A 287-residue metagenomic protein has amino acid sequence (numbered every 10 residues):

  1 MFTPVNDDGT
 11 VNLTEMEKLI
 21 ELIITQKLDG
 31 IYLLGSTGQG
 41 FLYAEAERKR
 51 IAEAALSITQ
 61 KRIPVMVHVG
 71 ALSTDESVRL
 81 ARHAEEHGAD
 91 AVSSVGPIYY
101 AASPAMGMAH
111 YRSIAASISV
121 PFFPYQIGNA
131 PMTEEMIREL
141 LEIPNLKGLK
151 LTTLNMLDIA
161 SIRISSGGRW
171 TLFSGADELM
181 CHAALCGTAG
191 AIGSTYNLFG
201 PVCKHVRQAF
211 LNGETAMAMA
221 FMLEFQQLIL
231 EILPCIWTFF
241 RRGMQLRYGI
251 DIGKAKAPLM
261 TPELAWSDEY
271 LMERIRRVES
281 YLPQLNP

Functional and structural regions predicted by a protein language model:
M1-F2, L22, Q26-L28, T37 (+2 more regions): C-terminal alpha-helical cap/extension of soluble enzyme domains
T3-P131: Active-site beta->alpha loop and helix N-cap motifs at the rims of alpha/beta catalytic domains
N6-G9, E15, E47, S103 (+5 more regions): Solvent-exposed, flexible loop/coil residues
M16, R48, A52, S77 (+6 more regions): A general structural signal for well-ordered alpha-helical segments in protein cores
I51-A52, H83, H87, R112 (+5 more regions): Short alpha-helix boundary/capping motifs
T59, I118, S166, R247-Y248 (+1 more regions): A broad structural signal for alpha-helix termini and local helix breaks/kinks
S113-S117, G128-L233: Catalytic alpha/beta core domains of metabolic enzymes, predominantly
F122, N145-L146, K256: Glycine-rich phosphate-binding "P-loop"
